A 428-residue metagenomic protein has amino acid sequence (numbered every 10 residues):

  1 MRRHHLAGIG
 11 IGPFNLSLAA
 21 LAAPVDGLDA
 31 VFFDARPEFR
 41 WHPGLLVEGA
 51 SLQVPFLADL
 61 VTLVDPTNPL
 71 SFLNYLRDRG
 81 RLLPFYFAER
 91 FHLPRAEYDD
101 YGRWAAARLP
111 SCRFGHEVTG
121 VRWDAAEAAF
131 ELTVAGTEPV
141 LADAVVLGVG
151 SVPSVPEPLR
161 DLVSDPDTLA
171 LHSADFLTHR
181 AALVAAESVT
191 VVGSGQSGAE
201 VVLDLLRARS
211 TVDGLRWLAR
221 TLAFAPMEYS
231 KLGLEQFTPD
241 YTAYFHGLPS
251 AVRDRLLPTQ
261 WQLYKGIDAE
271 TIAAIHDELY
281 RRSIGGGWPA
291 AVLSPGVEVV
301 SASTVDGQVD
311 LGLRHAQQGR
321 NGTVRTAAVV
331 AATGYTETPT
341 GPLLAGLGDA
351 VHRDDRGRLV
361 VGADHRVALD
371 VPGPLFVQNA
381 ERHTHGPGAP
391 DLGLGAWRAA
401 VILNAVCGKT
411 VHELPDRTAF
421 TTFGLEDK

Functional and structural regions predicted by a protein language model:
M1-P37, P43, Y86-Q196, E200-K428: Flavin (primarily FAD) cofactor-binding/catalytic cores of flavoenzymes
H42-L46, Q53-L76: Redox-cofactor-proximal catalytic regions of oxidoreductases
S51-V54, C407: Juxtamembrane transmembrane-helix termini
L63-R95: A conserved beta-strand/loop capping segment in the N-terminal third of enzymes that catalyze redox or closely related
